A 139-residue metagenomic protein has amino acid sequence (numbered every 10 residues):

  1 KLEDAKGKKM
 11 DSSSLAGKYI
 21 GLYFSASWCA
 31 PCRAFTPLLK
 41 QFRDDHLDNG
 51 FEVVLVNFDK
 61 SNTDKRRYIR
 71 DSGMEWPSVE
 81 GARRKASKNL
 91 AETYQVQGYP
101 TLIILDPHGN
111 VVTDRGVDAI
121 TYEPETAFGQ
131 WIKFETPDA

Functional and structural regions predicted by a protein language model:
K1-I20, D45: A short beta-strand-turn-helix
G7-K8, K40, S87-E92: Eukaryotic intrinsically disordered and solvent-exposed regulatory patches
A16-I20, N49-E52, G73-W76: Loop/turn elements at helix/coil->beta-strand transitions in domains of secreted/extracellular proteins
K18, S25-W28, G98: Short pre-active-site segment immediately N-terminal to redox-active cysteine/selenocysteine motifs in thiol-based
F24-Q41: Conserved redox-active cysteine motifs that mediate thiol-disulfide chemistry, especially di-cysteine Cys-X(1-2)-Cys
L55: Conserved SAM-binding motif I beta-strand of class I
F58-Y99, I103-V111: Thioredoxin-like thiol-disulfide oxidoreductase module
T93, Q97-P137: Non-catalytic, surface beta->alpha helical segment in thiol-disulfide oxidoreductase systems
